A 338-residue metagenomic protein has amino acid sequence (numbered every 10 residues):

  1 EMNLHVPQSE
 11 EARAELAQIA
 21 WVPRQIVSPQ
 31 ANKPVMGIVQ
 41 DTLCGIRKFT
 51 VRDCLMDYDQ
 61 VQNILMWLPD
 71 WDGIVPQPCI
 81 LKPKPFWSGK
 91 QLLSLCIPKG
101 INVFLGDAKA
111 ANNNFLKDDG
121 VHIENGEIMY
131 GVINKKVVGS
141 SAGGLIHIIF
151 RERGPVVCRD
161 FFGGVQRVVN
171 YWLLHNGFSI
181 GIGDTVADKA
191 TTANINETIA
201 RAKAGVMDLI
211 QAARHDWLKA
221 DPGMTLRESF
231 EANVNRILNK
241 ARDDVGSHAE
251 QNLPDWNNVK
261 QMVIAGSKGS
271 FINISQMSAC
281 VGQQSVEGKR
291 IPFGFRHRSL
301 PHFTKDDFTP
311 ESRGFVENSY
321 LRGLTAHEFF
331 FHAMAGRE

Functional and structural regions predicted by a protein language model:
E1-M224, N273-E338: Feature marking long nucleic-acid-engaging regions of large polymerase/nuclease enzymes
D221-S278: Gly/Pro-rich turn-and-neighbor structural signature
